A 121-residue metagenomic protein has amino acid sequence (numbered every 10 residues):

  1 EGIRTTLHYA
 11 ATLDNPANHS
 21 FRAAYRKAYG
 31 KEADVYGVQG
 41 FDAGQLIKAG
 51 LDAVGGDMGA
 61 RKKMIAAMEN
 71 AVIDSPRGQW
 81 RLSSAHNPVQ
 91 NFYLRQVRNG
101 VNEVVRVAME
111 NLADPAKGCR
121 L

Functional and structural regions predicted by a protein language model:
E1-L121: Extracytosolic ligand-binding ectodomains
